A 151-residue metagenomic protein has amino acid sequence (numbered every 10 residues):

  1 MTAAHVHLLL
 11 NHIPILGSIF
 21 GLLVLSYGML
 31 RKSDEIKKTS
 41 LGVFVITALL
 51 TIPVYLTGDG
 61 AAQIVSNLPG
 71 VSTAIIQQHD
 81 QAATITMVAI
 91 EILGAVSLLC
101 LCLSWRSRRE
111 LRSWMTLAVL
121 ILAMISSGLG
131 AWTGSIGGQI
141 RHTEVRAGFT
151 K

Functional and structural regions predicted by a protein language model:
M1-K151: Polytopic transmembrane helical bundles with strong interfacial aromatic enrichment
